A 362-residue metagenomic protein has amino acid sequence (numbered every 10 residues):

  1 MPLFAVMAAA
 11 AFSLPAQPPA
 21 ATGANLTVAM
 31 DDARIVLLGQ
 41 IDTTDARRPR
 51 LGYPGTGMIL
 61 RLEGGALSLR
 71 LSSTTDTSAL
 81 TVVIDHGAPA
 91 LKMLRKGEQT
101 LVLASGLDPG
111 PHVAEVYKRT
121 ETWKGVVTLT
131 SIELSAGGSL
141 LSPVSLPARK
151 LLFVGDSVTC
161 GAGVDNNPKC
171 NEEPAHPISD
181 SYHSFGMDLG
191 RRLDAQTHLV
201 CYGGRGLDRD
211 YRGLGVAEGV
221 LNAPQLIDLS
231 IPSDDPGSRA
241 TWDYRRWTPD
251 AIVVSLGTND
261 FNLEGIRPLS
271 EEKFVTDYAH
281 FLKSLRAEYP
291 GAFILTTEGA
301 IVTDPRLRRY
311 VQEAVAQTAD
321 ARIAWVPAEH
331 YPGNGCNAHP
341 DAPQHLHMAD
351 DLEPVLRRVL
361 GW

Functional and structural regions predicted by a protein language model:
L3, A8-V154, V158-S181: N-terminal secretory targeting modules
Y53-G55, G97, R119-V126, K169-P268 (+4 more regions): Conserved SGNH/GDSL esterase-like catalytic core that processes O-acyl groups on lipids and polysaccharides
K150-V154, T159, T197-C201, D250-S255 (+2 more regions): Structural recognition of the beta-strand scaffold that forms the well-ordered cores of secreted hydrolase catalytic
F185-Q196, S284-F293, V315-D320: A structural motif corresponding to the C-terminal end of an alpha-helix and its immediate exit/capping segment
V253-G257, L282-A287, F293-T296, P305: Conserved, well-ordered alpha-helix/loop/beta-strand core segments that scaffold catalytic motifs
F274, Y278, H345: Aromatic/hydrophobic pocket-lining residues that form the small-molecule binding cavity in soluble enzyme cores
Y278-L282, V311-Q312: Generic structural signal for well-ordered alpha-helices, preferentially at hydrophobic/aromatic core positions
G299-W362: Catalytic His-Asp segment of secreted/periplasmic serine-dependent ester chemistry enzymes
